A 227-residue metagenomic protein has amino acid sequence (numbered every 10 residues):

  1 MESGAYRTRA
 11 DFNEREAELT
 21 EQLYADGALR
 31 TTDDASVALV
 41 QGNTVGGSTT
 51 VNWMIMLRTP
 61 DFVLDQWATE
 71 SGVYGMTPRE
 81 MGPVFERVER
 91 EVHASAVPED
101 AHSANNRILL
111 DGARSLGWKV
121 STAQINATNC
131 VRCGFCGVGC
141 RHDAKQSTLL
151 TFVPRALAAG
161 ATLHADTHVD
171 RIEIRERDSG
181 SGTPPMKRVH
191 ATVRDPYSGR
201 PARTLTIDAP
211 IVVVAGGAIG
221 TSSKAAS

Functional and structural regions predicted by a protein language model:
M1-W67, P78-R79, S181-P184, A191 (+1 more regions): N-terminal glycine-rich phosphate/pyrophosphate-binding loop and immediately adjacent elements
E2-R9, A158, T167, R171-R175 (+1 more regions): Glycine-rich loop(s) and the adjacent beta-strand/alpha-helix scaffold that form part
A38, G42-N43, C130, F135 (+1 more regions): Short glycine- and Lys/Arg-enriched binding-loop motifs that mark or flank ligand-binding interfaces
G42-C130: Rossmann-like flavin
M76, C140-S147, E176-G180, R200: Alpha-helix capping and helix-loop boundary segments enriched in small/acidic/polar residues
V97-N105, I125, G137-R155, H164-D166: Short beta-strand to alpha-helix junction loop
G134, R175-R188: A short, glycine/Asx- and small/polar-enriched loop/turn that sits immediately N-terminal to a beta-strand
G160-T162: Short, conserved active-site loop motifs that form the nucleotide-linked donor/cofactor pocket
